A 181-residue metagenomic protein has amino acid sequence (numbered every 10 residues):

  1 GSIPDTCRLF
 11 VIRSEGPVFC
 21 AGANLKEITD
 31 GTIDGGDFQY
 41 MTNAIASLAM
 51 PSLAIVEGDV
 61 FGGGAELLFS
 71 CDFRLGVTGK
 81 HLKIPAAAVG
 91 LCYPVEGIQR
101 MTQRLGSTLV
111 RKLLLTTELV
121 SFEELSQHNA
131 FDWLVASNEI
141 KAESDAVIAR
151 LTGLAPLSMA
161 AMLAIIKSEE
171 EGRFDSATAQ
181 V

Functional and structural regions predicted by a protein language model:
G1, D5, L75-K80, F131-A179: C-terminal long alpha-helix characteristic of the crotonase
T6, R13-A44, V60, R173: Glycine- (often His-adjacent) and acidic-residue-rich active-site loop that binds/positions the CoA thioester
I12, F38, I98, S107-V110 (+2 more regions): A general structural signal for well-ordered alpha-helical segments in protein cores
I12, N24, P51, L68 (+2 more regions): Terminal peptide-recognition signature
M41, I45, F61-L114, H128 (+2 more regions): CoA-thioester-processing core
M50-D59: A short, small-residue-rich loop immediately preceding and capping a beta-strand
F73, K112, T116-E118, E124 (+2 more regions): Well-ordered beta-strand positions
